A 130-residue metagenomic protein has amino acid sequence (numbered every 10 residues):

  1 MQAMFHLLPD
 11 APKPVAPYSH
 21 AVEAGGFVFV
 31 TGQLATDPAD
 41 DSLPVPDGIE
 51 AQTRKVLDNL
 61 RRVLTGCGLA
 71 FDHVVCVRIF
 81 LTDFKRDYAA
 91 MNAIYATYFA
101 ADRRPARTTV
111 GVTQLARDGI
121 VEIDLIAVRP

Functional and structural regions predicted by a protein language model:
M1-D58, R62-V75, L81-P130: N-terminal presequence-like segments and the immediate start of the first folded domain
